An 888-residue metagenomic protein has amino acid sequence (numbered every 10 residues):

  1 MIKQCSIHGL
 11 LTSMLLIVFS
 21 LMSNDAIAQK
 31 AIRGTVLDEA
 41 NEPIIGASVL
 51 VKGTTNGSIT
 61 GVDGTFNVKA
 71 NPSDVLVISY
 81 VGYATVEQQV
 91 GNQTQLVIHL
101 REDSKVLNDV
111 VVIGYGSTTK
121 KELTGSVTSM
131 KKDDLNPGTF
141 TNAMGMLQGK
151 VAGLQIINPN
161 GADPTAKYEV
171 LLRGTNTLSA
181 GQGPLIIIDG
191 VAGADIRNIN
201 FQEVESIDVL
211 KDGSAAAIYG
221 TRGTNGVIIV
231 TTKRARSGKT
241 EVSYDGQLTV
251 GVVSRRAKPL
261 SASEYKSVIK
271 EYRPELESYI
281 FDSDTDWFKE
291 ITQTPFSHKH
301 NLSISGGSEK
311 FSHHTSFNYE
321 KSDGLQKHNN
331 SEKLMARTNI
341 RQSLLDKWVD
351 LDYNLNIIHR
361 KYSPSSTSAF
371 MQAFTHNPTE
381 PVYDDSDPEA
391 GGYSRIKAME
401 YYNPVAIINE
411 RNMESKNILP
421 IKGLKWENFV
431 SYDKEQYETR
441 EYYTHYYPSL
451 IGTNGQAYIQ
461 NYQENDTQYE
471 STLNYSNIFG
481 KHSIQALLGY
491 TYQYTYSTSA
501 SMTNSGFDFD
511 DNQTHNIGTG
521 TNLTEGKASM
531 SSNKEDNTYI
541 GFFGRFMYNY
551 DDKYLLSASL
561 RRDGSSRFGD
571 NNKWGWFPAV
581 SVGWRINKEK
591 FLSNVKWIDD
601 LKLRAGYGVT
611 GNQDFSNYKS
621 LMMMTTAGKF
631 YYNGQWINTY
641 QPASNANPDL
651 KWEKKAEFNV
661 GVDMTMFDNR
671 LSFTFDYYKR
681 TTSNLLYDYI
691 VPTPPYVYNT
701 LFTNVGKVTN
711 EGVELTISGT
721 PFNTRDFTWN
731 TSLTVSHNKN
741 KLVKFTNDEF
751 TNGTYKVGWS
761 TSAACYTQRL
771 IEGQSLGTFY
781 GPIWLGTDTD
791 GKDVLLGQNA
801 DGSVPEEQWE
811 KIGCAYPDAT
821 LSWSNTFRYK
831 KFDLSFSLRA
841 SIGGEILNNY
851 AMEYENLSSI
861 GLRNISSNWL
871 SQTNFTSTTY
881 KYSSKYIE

Functional and structural regions predicted by a protein language model:
I2-L345, V349-I358, G391, W652 (+4 more regions): Short, small/polar-rich motifs associated with maturation and membrane association, primarily at protein termini
V49, I78, I186, Y548 (+3 more regions): Short aromatic-centered micro-motifs
R101, Y115, P159, T175 (+11 more regions): Structured loops at beta-to-helix junctions and adjacent beta-edge loops in soluble globular domains
D134, K321-L325, G564-S566, P721-N723 (+2 more regions): A generic structural motif
L135, G183, P295-H298, K333-L334 (+7 more regions): Extracellular/periplasmic, surface-exposed regions of secreted and cell-surface proteins
T165-A166, V580, E845-I846: Beta-rich nucleic-acid/ligand-interaction surfaces
I451, Y631-A643, T681-V705, N740-Y816 (+2 more regions): Surface-exposed, extracytoplasmic segments of Gram-negative outer-membrane nutrient-acquisition systems
